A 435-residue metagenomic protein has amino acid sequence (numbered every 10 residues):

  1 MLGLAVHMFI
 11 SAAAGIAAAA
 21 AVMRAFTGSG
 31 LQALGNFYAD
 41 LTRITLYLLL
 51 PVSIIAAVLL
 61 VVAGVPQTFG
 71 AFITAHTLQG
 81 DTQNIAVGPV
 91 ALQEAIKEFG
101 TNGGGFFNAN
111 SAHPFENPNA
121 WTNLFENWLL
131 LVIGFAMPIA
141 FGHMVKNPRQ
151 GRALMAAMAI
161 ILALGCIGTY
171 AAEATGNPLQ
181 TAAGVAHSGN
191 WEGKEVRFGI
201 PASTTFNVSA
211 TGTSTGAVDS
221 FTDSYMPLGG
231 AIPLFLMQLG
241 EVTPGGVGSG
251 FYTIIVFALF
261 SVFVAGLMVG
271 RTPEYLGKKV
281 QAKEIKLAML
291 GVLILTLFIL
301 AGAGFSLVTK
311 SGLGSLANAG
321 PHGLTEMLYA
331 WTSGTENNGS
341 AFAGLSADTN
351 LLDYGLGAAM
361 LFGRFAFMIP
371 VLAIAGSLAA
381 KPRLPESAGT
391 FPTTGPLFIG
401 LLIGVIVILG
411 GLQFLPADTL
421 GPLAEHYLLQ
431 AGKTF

Functional and structural regions predicted by a protein language model:
M1-F435: Membrane-proximal intracellular helices of multi-pass ion channels
